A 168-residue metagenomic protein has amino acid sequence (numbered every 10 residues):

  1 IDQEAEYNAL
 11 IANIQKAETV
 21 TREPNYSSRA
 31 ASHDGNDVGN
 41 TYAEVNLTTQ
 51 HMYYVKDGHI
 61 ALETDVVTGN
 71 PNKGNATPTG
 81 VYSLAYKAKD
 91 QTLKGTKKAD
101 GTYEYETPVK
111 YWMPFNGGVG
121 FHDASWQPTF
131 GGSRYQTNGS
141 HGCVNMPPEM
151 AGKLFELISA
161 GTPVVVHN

Functional and structural regions predicted by a protein language model:
I1-S83, H167-N168: Intrinsically disordered, low-complexity, Pro/Ser/Thr/Asn/Gly/Ala-rich spacer/linker segments adjacent to signal
I11-T19, D57, K89, P148 (+2 more regions): Sec-exported extracytoplasmic/periplasmic mature domains
A31-N36, T92-K98: Short Pro/Gly-enriched beta-strand edge/turn motifs at strand-loop
T49-M52, I60-A61, N70-G74, A88-T92 (+3 more regions): Solvent-exposed loop/turn segments at secondary-structure junctions within structured extracellular/periplasmic domains
T79, G95-N168: Exported/periplasmic cell-wall-interacting domains
G80-L84, D90, Q136: A broadly tuned "polar low-complexity/structure-edge" signature
